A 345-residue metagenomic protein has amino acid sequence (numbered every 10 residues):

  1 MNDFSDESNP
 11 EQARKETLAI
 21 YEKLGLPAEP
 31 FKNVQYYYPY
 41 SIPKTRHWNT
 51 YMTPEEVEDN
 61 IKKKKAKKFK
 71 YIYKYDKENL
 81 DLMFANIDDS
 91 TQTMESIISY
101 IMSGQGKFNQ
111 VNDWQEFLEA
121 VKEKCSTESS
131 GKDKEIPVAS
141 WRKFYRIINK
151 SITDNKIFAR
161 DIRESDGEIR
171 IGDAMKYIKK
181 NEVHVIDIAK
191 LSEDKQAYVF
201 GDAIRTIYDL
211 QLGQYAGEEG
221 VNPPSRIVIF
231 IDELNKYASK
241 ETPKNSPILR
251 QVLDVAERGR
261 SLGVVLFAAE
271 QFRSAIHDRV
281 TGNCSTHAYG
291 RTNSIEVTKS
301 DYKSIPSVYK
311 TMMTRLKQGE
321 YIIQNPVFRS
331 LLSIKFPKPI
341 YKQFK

Functional and structural regions predicted by a protein language model:
M1-Q251, S261, Y321-V327: P-loop NTPase motor domains
S5-K23, P247-P337: Conserved ATP-driven motor cores of ASCE-family P-loop NTPases powering translocation/secretion/packaging/pilus
G201-I204, S304-I305, P339-I340: Short, solvent-exposed amphipathic alpha-helical segments in soluble enzyme and RNA/protein-processing domains
F336-K345: Active-site/ligand-binding-proximal alpha/beta "capping" segment
